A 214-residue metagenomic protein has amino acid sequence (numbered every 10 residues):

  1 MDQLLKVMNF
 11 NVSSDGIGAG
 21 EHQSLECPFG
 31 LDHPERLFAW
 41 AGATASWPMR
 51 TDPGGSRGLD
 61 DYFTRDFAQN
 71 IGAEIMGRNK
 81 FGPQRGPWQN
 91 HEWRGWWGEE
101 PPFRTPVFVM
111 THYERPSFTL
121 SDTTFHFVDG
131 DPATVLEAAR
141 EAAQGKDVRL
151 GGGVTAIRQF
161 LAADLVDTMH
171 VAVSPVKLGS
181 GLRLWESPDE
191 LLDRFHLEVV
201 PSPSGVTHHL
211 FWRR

Functional and structural regions predicted by a protein language model:
M1-R214: Enzymes that bind and transform nitrogen-containing heteroaromatic metabolites
